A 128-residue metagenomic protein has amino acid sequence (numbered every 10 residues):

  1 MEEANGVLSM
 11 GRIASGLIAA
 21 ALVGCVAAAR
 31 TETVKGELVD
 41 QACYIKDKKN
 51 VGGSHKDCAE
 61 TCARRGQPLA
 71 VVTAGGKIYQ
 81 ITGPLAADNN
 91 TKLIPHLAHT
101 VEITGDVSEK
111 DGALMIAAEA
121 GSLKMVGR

Functional and structural regions predicted by a protein language model:
M1-M10: N-terminal secretory signal peptides that target proteins for export/translocation
G6, L22-C25, L38: Detector for intrinsically disordered, low-structure N-terminal pre-sequences
A14-G24: Bacterial N-terminal signal peptides
A28-R128: OB-fold and OB-like single-stranded nucleic-acid-recognition modules and their adjacent interaction interfaces
